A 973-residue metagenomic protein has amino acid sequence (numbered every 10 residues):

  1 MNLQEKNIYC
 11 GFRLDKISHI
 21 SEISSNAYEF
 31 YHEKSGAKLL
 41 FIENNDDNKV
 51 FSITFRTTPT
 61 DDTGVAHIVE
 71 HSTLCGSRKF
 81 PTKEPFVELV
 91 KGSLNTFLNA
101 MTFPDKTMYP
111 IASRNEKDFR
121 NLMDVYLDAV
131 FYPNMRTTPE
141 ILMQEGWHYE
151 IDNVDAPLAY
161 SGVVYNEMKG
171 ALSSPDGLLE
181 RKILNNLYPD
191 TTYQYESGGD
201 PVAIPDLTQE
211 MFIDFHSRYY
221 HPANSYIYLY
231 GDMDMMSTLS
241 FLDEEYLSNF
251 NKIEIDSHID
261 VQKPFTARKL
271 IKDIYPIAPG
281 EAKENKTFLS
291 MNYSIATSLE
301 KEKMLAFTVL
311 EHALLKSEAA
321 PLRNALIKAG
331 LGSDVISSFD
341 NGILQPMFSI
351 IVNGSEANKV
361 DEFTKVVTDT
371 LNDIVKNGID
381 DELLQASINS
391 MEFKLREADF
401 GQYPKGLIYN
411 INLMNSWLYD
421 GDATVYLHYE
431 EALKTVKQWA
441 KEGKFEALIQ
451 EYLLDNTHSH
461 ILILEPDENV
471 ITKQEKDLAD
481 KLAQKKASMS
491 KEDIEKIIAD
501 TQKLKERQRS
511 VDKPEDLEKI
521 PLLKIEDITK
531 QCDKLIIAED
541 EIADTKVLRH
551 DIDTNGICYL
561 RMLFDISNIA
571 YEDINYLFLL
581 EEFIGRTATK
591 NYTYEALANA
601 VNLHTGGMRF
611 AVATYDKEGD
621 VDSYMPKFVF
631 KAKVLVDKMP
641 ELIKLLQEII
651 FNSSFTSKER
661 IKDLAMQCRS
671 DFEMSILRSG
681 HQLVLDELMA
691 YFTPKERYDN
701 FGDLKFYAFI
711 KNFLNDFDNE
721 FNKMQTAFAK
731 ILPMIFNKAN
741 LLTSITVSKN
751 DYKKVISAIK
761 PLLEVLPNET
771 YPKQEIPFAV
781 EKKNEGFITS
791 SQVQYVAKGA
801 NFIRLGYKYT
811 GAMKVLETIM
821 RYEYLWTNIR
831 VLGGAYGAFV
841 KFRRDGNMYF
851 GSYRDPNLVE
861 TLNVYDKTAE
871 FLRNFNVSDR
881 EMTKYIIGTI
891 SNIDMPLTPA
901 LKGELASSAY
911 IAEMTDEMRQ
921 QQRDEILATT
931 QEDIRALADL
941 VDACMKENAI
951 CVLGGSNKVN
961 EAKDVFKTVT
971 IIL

Functional and structural regions predicted by a protein language model:
M1-V50, T266: Non-catalytic terminal extensions that flank enzyme cores
E43-N45, S52-T54, Y165, K169-S173 (+9 more regions): His/Glu-based metal-binding/catalytic segments typifying zinc-dependent metallopeptidases
N48-T58, E84-Y132, P139-E150, G177-V202 (+11 more regions): M16 family metallopeptidases and their MPP-like homologs
V65, V69-T73, L580: Active-site His/Glu-centered metal-binding helix of metallohydrolases
F97, I213-S217, P276-P279, L322 (+11 more regions): Generic recognition of flexible, low-complexity loop/linker segments
E150-N224, Y228-Y246, F250-A278, K283-N285 (+1 more regions): Hydrophobic, small-residue-rich alpha-helical packing segments that form membrane-like cores
S161, I213-E245, D703, M724-I759 (+1 more regions): Non-catalytic, conformational "gating/processing" segments within enzyme and secreted inhibitor domains
D214, Y226, M235-E254, N377 (+3 more regions): Extended, regular secondary-structure scaffolds
